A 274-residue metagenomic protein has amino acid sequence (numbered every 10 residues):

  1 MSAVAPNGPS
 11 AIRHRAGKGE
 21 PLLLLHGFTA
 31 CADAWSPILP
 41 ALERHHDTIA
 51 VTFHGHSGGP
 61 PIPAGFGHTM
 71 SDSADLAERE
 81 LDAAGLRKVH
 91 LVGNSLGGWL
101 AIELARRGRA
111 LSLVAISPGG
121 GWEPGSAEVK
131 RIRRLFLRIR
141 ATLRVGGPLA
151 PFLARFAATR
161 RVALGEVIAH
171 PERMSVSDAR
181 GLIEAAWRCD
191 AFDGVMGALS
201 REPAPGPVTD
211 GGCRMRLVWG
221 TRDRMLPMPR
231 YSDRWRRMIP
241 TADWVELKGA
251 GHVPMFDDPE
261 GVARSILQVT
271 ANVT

Functional and structural regions predicted by a protein language model:
H14-P61: Conserved HGGG/HGGXW glycine-rich cap/lid loop of the alpha/beta-hydrolase fold
P40, G212-A250: Conserved loop-alpha-helix segment in the C-terminal half of the alpha/beta-hydrolase fold that carries the catalytic
T52, H90, S112-V114: Residue in the alpha/beta-hydrolase core beta-strand immediately N-terminal to the catalytic nucleophile
S71-V89: Conserved acidic catalytic loop of the alpha/beta-hydrolase fold
G93, G97, A101: Gly/Ala-rich beta-loop-alpha elbow adjacent to hydrolase catalytic centers
A110-G146: Flexible "cap/lid" loop of the alpha/beta hydrolase fold
A150-D210: Conserved alpha/beta-hydrolase catalytic His-Asp/Glu region
A250-A263: Catalytic histidine-centered segment of alpha/beta-hydrolase-like enzymes
